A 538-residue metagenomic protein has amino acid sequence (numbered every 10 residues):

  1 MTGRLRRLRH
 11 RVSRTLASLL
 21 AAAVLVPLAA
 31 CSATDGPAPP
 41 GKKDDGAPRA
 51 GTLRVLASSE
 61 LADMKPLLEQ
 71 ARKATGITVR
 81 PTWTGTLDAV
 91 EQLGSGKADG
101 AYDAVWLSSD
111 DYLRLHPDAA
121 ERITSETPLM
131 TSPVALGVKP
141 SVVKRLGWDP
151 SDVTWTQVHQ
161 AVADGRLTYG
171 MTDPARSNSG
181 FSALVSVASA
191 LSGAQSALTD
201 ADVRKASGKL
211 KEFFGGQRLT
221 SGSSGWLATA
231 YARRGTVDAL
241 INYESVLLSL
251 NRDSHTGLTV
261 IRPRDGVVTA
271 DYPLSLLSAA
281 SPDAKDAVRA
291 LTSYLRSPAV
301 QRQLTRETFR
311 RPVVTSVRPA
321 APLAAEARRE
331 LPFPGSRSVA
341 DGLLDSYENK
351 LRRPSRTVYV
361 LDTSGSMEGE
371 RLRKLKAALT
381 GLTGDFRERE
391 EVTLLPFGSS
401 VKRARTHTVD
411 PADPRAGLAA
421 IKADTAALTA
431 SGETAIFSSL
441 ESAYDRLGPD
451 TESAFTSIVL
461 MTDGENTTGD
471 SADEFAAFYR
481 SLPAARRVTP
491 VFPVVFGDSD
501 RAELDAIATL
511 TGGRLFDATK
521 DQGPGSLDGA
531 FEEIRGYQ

Functional and structural regions predicted by a protein language model:
R14, S18, A29-A33, A279-L361 (+3 more regions): Extracellular/periplasmic juxtamembrane helices and adjacent flexible linkers that interface with membrane partners
P40-D173: N-terminal segment of the mature folded domain
T127-L136, S207-F213, D253-R289: Periplasmic-binding protein-like
V162, R352-D413, F437-L440, S457-M461 (+2 more regions): Von Willebrand factor
A194-R262: Ligand-binding pocket segment of bilobal, Venus flytrap-like solute-binding proteins
R262, G464-D521, D528-A530: VWA/integrin I-like adhesion module and closely mimicked acidic/polar interface patches used
E391, L395-A427, D445-E452, G469-D473 (+1 more regions): Short beta-strand-loop
A416-T456, P490-A502, Q522, S526: Von Willebrand factor
